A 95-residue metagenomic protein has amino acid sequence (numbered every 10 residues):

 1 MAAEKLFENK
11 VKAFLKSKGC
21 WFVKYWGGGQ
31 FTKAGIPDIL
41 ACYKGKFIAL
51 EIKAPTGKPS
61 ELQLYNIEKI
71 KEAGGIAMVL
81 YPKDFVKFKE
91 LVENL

Functional and structural regions predicted by a protein language model:
M1-L95: Catalytic phosphate/metal-binding cores of nucleic-acid and nucleotide-processing enzymes, i.e., regions that mediate
